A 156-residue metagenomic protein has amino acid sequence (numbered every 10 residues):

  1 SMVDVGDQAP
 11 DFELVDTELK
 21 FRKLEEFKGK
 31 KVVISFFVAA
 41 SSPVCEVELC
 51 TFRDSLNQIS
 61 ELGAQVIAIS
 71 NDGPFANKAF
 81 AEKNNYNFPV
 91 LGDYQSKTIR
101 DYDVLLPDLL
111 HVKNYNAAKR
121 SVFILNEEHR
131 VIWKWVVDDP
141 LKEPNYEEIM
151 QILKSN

Functional and structural regions predicted by a protein language model:
S1-N156: Chalcogenol-based redox active-site neighborhoods
